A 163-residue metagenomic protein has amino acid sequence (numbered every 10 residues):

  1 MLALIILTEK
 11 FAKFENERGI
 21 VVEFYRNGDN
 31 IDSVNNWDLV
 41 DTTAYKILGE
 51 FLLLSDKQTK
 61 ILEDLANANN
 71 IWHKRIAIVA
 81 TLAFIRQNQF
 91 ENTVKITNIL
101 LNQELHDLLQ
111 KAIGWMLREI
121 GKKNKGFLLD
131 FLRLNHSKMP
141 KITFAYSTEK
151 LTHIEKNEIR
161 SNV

Functional and structural regions predicted by a protein language model:
M1-V163: Alpha-helical scaffold domains
